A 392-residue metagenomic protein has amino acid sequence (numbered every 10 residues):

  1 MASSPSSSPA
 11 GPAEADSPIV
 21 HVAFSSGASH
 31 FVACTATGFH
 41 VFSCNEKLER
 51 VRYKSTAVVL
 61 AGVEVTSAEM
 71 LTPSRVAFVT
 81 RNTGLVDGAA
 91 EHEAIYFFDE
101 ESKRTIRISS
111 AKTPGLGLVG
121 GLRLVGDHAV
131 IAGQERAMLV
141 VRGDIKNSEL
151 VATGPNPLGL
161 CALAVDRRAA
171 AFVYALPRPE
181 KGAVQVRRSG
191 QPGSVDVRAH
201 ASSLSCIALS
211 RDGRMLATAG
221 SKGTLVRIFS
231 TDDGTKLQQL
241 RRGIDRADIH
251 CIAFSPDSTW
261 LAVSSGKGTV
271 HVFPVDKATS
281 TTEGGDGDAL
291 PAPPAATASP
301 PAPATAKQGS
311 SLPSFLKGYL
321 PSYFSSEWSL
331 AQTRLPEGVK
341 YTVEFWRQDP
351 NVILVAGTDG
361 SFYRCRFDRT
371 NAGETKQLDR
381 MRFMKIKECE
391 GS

Functional and structural regions predicted by a protein language model:
A2-P12, L48-V59, R104-K112, K146-A152 (+3 more regions): A short beta-strand motif characteristic of beta-propeller blades
S7-H40, L60-T72: Beta-strand-rich domains and repeat architectures in extracellular enzymes and scaffolds, especially beta-propellers
E14-A23, G62-E69, L116-R123, G154-R167 (+3 more regions): Canonical WD40 repeat/beta-propeller blade segments in eukaryotic WD-repeat proteins
G27-A28, P73, G126-H128, A169-A171 (+3 more regions): Conserved loop/turn motif of beta-propeller repeat scaffolds
G27-A61, R81-E101: Beta-propeller domains
F31, V76, A129, F172-Y174 (+3 more regions): Hydrophobic beta-strand positions that form the internal "hydrophobic ladder" of WD40/Gbeta-like beta-propeller blades
S43-R50, H92, Y96-R104, V140-L150 (+3 more regions): Per-blade loop-tip surfaces of WD-repeat and WD-like beta-propellers in eukaryotic adaptors/scaffolds
R50, V63-E64, G154-P157, V275-S392: Terminal intrinsically disordered, low-complexity extensions flanking WD-repeat/beta-propeller proteins
